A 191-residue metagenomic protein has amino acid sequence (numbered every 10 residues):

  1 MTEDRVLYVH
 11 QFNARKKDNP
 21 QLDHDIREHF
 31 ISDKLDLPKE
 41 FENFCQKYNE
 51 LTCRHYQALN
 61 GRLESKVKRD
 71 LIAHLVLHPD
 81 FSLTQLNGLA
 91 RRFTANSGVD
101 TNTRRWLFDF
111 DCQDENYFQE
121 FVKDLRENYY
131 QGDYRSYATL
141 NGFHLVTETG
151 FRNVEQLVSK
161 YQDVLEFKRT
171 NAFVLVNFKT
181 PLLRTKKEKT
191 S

Functional and structural regions predicted by a protein language model:
M1-T139, G150-F151, V158, K179-S191: Signature for HUH/AEP ssDNA processing cores
V9-H10, L145, V174: Generic recognition of long tandem-repeat/solenoid scaffolds
Y129-Y130, S159-T170: A common structural junction motif
D133-N141, F167-L175: A generic structural motif
G142-E148: Catalytic nucleophile-His microenvironment captured as a short glycine-rich beta-strand/loop that brackets
V164, V174, P181-L182: Acidic/proline-rich low-complexity IDRs
